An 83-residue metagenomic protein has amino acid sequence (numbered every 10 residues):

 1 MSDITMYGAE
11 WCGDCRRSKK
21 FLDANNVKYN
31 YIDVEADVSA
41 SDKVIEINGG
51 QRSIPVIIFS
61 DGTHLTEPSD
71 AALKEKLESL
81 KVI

Functional and structural regions predicted by a protein language model:
M1-V27: Local sequence-structure signature of Cys/Sec-based thiol-disulfide redox active-site neighborhoods
G13, S39, R52, A72: Short alpha-helical
V27-S41: Thiol-based oxidoreductase modules, predominantly thioredoxin-like and allied folds used for disulfide exchange
D42-E46: Short, charge-rich, low-complexity interaction segments located in flexible loops at or near secondary-structure
N48-I57: Structural micro-motif
F59-I83: Non-catalytic, surface beta->alpha helical segment in thiol-disulfide oxidoreductase systems
